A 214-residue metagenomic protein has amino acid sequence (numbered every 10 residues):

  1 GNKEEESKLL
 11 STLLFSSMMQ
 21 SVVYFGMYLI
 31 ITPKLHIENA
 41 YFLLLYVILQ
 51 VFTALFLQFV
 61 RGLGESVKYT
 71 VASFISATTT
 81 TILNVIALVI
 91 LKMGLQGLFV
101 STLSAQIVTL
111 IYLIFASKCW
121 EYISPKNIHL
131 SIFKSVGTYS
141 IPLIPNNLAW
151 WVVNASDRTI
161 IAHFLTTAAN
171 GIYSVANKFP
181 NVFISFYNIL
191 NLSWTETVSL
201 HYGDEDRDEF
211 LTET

Functional and structural regions predicted by a protein language model:
G1-K3, P180-T214: Helix-loop junctions and terminal segments of transmembrane helices in multi-pass membrane transport/translocation
G1-P33, E38, D206-T214: Membrane-water interface segments that mark the loop-to-transmembrane alpha-helix transition
N2, Q50-S73: Membrane-interface junctions at transmembrane-helix termini in multi-pass inner-membrane proteins
L13, S17, L43, V47 (+5 more regions): Residue-level recognition of transmembrane alpha-helices in multi-pass small-molecule transporters/permeases
I31, L57-G62, S66, L88-L91 (+3 more regions): C-terminal transmembrane helix end/exit motif
G62-L63, I90-K92, A155, F164-T167: Helix-loop interface residues and adjacent transmembrane-helix termini in multi-pass membrane transporters, primarily
V71-C119, Y139, P180: Hydrophobic alpha-helical transmembrane segments
P142, D157-T159, G171-N188: Alpha-helical transmembrane segments of polytopic membrane transporters and translocases
